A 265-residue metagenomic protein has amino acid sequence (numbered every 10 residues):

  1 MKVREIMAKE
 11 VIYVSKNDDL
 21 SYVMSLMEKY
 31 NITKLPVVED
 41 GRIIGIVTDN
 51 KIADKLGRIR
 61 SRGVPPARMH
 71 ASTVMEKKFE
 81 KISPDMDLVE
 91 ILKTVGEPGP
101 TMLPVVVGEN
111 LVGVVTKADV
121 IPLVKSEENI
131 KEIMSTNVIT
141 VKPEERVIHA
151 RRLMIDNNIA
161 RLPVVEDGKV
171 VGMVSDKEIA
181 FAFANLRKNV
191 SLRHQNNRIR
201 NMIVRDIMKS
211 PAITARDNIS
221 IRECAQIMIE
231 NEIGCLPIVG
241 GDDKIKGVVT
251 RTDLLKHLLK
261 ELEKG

Functional and structural regions predicted by a protein language model:
M1-E10, T48-F79, L92-G96, N110-I155 (+3 more regions): Tandem CBS (Bateman) regulatory domains
M1-V47, S72, K78: Hydrophobic, helix-prone linear segments
V14-N31, V38, K81-G99, V106 (+5 more regions): The conserved cystathionine-beta-synthase
M27, L35-N50, V95, L103-A118 (+4 more regions): A glycine-centered beta-loop-beta connector
